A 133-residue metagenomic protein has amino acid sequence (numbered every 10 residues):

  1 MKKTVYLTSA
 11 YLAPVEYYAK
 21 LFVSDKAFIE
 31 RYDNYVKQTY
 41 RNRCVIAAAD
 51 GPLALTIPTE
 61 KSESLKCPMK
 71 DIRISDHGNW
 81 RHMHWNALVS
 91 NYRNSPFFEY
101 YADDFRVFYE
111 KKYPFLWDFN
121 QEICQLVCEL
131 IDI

Functional and structural regions predicted by a protein language model:
M1-R31: Short, extreme N-terminal leader segments that mark the start of a protein/domain
E16-A19, R41, D118: Generic recognition of short, well-ordered alpha-helical segments
F22, Y32, V89, R93 (+2 more regions): Hydrophobic/aromatic-lined pockets within catalytic cores
F22-V23, A47, N120, C128: Catalytic alpha/large subunits of respiratory electron-transfer oxidoreductases, centered on bis-MGD molybdoenzymes
A27, R41-I46, I123-L126: Intrinsically disordered, low-complexity boundary segments flanking structured domains
N34-Q38: Short gly/pro/ser/thr-enriched loop/turn and capping motifs at secondary-structure boundaries
T39-E110: A basic- and aromatic-enriched beta-loop-alpha substructure that forms the phosphate/nucleotide- and DNA/RNA-contacting
F97-I133: Hydrophobic, aromatic-enriched interface-forming segments
